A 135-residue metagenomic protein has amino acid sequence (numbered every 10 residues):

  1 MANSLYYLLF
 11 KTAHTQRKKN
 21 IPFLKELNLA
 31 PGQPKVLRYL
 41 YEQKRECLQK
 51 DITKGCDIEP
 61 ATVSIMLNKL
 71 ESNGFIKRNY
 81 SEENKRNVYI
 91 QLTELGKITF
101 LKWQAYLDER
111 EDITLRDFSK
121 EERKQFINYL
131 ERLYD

Functional and structural regions predicted by a protein language model:
M1-L27: N-terminal leader segment of winged-helix/HTH proteins
M1-S4, F10, E121-K124, N128 (+1 more regions): Short, Lys/Arg-enriched, disordered terminal segments
Y6, Q33, A61-V63, E111 (+1 more regions): Alpha-helical structural signal
F10, R38-K44, Q104, E131: Short, locally clustered residues in the helix-turn-helix/winged-helix DNA-binding domain
R17, N68-N128: Charged, amphipathic alpha-helical coiled-coil/dimerization segments
K18-T62: N-terminal helix-turn-helix DNA-binding core of bacterial DNA-binding proteins
L24, L37-L40, M66-L70, L92 (+1 more regions): Generic leucine side-chain signal with a strong bias for well-ordered alpha-helical environments
